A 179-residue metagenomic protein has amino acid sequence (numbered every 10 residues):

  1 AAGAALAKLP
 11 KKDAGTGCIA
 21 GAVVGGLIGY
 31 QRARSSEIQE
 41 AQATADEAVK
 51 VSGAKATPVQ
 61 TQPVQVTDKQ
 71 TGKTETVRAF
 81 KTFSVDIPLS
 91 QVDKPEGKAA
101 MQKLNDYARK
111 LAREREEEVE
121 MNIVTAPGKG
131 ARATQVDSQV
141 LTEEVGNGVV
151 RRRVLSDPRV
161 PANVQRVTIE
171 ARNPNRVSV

Functional and structural regions predicted by a protein language model:
A1-D46: Short, low-complexity, glycine-enriched hydrophobic/amphipathic alpha-helices that associate with lipid bilayers
G3, A20, K98-A108, D137-T142: Extracytoplasmic/secreted envelope proteins and their assembly/folding machinery, especially bacterial periplasmic
Y30-V119, L155-V179: Periplasmic peptidoglycan-binding/tethering modules of Gram-negative envelope proteins
I123-V179: Periplasmic OmpA-like peptidoglycan-binding domain that tethers envelope proteins to the cell wall
